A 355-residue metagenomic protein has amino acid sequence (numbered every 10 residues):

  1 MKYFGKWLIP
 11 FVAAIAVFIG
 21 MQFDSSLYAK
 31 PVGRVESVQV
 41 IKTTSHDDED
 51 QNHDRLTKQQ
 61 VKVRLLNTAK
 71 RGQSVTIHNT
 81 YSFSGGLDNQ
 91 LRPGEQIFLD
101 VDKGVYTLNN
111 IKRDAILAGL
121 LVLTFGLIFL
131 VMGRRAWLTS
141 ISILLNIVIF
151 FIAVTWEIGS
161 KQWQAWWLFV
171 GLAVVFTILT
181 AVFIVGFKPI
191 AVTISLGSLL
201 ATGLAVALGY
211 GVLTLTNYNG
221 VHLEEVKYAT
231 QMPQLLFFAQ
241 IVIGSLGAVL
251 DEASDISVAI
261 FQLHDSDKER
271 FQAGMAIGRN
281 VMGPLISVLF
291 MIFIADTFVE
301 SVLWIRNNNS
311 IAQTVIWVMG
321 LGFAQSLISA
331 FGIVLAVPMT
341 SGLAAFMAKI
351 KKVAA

Functional and structural regions predicted by a protein language model:
M1-V32: Hydrophobic secretory-pathway targeting helix
I9, A276, N280-G283, I292-A355: Hydrophobic alpha-helical transmembrane segments of membrane transport and translocation systems, primarily multi-pass
V32-L91: Membrane-cytosol interface segments
S82-A115: Extended, hydrophilic extramembrane loops/domains of integral membrane proteins
V105-I143: Cytosolic-side membrane-insertion boundary helix
T124-F125, R135-K227, Q231-G244: Transmembrane alpha-helical segments that form the functional core of multipass membrane systems
S245-L263: Short helical (or helix-break) motifs at transmembrane helix termini and adjacent helical loops in multi-pass membrane
S266-I286: Helix-loop junctions and hydrophobic alpha-helical segments within the transmembrane domains of large membrane
